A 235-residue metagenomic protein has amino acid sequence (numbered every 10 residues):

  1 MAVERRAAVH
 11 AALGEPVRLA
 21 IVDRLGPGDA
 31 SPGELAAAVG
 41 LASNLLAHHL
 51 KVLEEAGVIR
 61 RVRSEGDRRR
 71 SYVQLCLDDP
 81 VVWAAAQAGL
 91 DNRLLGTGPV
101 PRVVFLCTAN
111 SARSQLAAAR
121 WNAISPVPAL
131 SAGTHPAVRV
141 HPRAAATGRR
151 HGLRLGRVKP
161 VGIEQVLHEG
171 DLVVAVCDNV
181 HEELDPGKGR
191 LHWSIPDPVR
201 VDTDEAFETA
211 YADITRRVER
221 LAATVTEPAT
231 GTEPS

Functional and structural regions predicted by a protein language model:
E4-L45, S71-D78: N-terminal helix-turn-helix DNA-binding core of bacterial DNA-binding proteins
A37, E54-E55: Alpha-helical residues within the helix-turn-helix
L50-K51: Short, hydrophobic-biased segments on the C-terminal half of alpha helices that form "recognition helices"
E55-R68: Beta-hairpin "wing" of winged helix-turn-helix
S71-V100: Conserved segment of winged-helix/HTH DNA-binding domains
G96-E164: Conserved active-site segments centered on acidic
V174-E182: Short, polar loop motifs at secondary-structure junctions
E182-S235: Phosphate-binding/catalytic loops
